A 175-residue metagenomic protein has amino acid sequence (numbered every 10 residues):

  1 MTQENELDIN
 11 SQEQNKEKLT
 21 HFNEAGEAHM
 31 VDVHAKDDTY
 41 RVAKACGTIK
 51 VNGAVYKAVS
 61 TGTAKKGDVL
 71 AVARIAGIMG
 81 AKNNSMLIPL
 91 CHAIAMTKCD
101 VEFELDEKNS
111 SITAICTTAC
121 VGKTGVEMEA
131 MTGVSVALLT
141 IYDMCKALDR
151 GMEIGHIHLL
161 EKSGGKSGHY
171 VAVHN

Functional and structural regions predicted by a protein language model:
T2-L70, I75-H92, T97-N175: C-terminal binding/interaction regions
